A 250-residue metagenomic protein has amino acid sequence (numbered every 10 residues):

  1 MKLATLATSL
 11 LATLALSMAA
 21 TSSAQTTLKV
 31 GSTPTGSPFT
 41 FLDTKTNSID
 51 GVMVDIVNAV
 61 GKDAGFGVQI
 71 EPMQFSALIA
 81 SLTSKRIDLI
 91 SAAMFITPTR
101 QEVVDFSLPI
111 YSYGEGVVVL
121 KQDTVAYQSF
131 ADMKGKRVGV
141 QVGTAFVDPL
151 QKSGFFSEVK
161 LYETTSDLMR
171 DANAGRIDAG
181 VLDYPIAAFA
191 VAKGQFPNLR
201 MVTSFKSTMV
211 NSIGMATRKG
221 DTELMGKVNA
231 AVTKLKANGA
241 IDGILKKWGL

Functional and structural regions predicted by a protein language model:
T8-S17: Bacterial N-terminal signal peptides
Q25-M94, E102: Extracytoplasmic small-molecule ligand-binding "clamshell" domains of the periplasmic binding protein/Venus flytrap
P34, S112-V119, A192-T233, L250: Periplasmic-binding protein-like
V54, Q69-A80, V125, K160-A174: Short helix-initiation/N-cap motifs at beta->coil->alpha
G65-G67, S84-A92, K136-R137, N173-L182 (+2 more regions): Alpha-to-beta junction loops
G67, A145-V159, N198-M201, A230-L250: Ligand-binding clefts/hinges and TM-proximal coupling segments of bilobed small-molecule sensing domains
A77-A80, A93-E102, P149-K152, D178-M209: A ligand-binding cleft/hinge motif common to bilobed small-molecule-binding domains
L120-R137: Flexible hinge/capping segments at coil-to-helix
